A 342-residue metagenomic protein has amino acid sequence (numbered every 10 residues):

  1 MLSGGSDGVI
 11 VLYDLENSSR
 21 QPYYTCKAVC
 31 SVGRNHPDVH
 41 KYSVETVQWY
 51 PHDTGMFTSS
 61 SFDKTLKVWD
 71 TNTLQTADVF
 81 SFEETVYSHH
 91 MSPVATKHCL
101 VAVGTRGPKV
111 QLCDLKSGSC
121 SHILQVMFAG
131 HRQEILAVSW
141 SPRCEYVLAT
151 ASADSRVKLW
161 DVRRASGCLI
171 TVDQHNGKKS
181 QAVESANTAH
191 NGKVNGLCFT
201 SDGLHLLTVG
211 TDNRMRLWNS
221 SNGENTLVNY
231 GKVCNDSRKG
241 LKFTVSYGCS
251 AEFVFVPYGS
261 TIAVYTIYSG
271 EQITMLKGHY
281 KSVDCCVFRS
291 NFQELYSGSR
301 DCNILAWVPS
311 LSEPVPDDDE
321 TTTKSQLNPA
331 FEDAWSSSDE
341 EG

Functional and structural regions predicted by a protein language model:
M1-E16: General structural concept
G4-D7, S59-D63, V103-G107, A151-D154 (+3 more regions): Conserved strand-to-loop turn within each blade of WD40 beta-propeller repeats
L12-K41, H52-T54, T65-L100, R106-I135 (+5 more regions): Per-blade loop-tip surfaces of WD-repeat and WD-like beta-propellers in eukaryotic adaptors/scaffolds
V44, V194-G196, G240-T244: Signature of short aromatic-glycine-proline-rich micro-motifs recurring in repeat-based ectodomains
Q48-T54, H90-H98, S139-Y146, C198-L204 (+3 more regions): Loop/turn segments within WD40 beta-propeller blades
K193-S221: Long, well-ordered mid-to-C-terminal structural blocks that present hydrophobic/aromatic surfaces
N225-K242, C249-E252, Y258-V264, Y268-G342: Terminal intrinsically disordered, low-complexity extensions flanking WD-repeat/beta-propeller proteins
